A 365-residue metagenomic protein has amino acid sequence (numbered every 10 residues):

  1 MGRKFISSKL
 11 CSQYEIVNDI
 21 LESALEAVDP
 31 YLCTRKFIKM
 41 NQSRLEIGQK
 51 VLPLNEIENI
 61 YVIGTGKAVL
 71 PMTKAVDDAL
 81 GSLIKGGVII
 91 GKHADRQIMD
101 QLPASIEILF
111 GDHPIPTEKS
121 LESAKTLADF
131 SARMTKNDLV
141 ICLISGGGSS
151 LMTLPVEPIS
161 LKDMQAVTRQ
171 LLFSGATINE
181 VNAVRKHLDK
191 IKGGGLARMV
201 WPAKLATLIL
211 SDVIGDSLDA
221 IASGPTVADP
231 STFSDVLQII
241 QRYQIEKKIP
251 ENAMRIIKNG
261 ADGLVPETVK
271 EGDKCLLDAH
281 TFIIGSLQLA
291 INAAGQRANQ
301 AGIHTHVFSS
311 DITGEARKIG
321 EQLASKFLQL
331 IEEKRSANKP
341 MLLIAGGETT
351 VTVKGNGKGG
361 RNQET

Functional and structural regions predicted by a protein language model:
M1-Y61, L70-A79, I115-K136, I284-L289 (+2 more regions): N-terminal glycine-/serine-/threonine-rich phosphate-binding loop
I63-T65, V88-G91, C142-G146, T207-V213 (+2 more regions): Short beta-strand segments
A75-I84, Q101-I108, A132, P155-A166 (+3 more regions): A glycine- and small-aliphatic-rich helix-loop capping segment at beta-alpha/alpha-beta transitions that lines
D77-L109, H113, D163, S174-T177 (+1 more regions): Anionic-ligand anchoring segments at beta-strand to alpha-helix junctions in alpha/beta enzyme folds, i.e., glycine
I90-K136, V184-R185: Glycine-rich oxoanion-binding loops at beta->alpha junctions
E157-I249, R255: Internal gly/pro-rich beta-alpha loop/helix module that stabilizes soluble enzyme cofactors or their anionic handles
R185, A203-A206, A228-Q322: Accessory alpha-helical/coil subdomains and C-terminal extensions that flank or cap enzyme catalytic cores
L330, M341-T365: C-terminal catalytic subdomain
